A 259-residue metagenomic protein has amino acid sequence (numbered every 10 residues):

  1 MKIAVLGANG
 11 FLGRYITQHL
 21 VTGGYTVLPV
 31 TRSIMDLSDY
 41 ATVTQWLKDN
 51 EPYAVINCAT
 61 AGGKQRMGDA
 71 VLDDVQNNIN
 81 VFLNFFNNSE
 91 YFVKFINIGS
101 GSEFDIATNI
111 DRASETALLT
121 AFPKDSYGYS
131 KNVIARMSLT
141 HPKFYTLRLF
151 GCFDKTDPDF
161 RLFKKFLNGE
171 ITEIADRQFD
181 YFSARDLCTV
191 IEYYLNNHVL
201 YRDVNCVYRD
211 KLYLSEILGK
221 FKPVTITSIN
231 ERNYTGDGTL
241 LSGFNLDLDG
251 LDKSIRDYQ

Functional and structural regions predicted by a protein language model:
I3-G23: N-terminal Rossmann NAD(P)H-binding glycine-rich loop of SDR-like oxidoreductase domains
L37-N78: NAD(P)H-binding glycine-rich loop region in Rossmannoid oxidoreductase-like domains and their noncatalytic homologs
S38, A70-V81, A121, D125 (+2 more regions): Glycine-rich NAD(P)-binding loop of the Rossmann-fold in SDR/ketoreductase-type enzymes
W46, L212-Q259: Conserved C-terminal active-site "lid" loop/helix of NAD(P)H-dependent oxidoreductases that clamps the redox cofactor
L83-K124: Conserved Rossmann-fold NAD(P)-dependent oxidoreductase catalytic core, especially the SDR/UDP-sugar
K124, R136-D186: NAD(P)-dependent short-chain dehydrogenase/reductase
G151-T156, E173-F182, R202-L212, I229-E231 (+1 more regions): Glycine-rich Rossmann NAD(P)(H)-binding loop
F166, E170, C188-N233: Mid/C-terminal beta-alpha module of Rossmann-like enzyme folds, strongest in SDR-family dehydrogenases/epimerases
